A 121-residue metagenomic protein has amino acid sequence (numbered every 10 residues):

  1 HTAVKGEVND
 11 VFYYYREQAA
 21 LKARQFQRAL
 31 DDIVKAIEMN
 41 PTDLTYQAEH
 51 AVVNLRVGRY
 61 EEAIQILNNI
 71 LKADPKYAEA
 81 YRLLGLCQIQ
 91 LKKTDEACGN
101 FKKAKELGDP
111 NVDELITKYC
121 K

Functional and structural regions predicted by a protein language model:
T2-A3, K35-A36, N69-I70, K103-A104: Canonical positions in the second alpha-helix
K5-G6, M39, A73, E106-L107: Structural marker of alpha-solenoid helical repeat scaffolds
N9, D43, Y77, D109-N111: Residue-level recognition of tetratricopeptide repeat
K22, R56-V57, Q90: Register position in tetratricopeptide repeats
Q90-K121: Terminal, low-structured helical/coil segments at or just beyond the last alpha-helical repeat
